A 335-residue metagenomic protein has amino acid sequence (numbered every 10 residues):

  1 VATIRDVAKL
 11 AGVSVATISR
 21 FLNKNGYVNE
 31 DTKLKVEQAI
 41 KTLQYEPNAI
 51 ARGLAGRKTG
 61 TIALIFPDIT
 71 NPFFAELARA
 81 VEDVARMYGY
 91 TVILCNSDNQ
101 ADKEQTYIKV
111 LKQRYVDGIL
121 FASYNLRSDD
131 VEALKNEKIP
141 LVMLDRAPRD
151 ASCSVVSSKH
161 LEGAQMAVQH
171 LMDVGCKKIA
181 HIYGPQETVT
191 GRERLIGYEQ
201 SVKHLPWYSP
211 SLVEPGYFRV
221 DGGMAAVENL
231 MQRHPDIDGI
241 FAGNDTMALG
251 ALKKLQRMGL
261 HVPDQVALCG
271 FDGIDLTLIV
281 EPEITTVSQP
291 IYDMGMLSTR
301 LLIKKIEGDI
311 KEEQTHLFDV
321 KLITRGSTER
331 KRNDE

Functional and structural regions predicted by a protein language model:
V1, T42, A80-Y88, N136-M143 (+1 more regions): Bacterial carbohydrate/catabolite-sensing allosteric modules
V1-G60, E329-R332: N-terminal helix-turn-helix DNA-binding module of bacterial transcription factors
S14, G60, D117, K177-K178 (+1 more regions): Short acidic/polar active-site loop segments enriched in Thr and Asp
E30, Y45-D117, I196-E199: Amphipathic helical "hinge" segments at domain boundaries
A51, Q105-I108, V131, V168 (+1 more regions): Short hydrophobic/charged patches on amphipathic alpha-helices used for structural packing and interfaces
Q100-A101, A122-R127, T246: Short beta->alpha connector loops
R127-K135: Active-site-adjacent beta->alpha loops and helix N-cap segments on the catalytic face of soluble alpha/beta enzymes
